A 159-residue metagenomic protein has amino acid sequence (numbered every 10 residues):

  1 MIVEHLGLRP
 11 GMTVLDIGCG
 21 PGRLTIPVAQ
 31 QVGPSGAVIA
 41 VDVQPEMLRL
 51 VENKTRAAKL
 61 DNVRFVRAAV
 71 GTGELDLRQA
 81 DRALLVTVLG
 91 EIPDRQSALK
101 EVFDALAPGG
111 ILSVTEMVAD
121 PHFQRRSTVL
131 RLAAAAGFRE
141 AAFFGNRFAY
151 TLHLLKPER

Functional and structural regions predicted by a protein language model:
M1-M12: Conserved alpha-helix/loop element of class I SAM-dependent methyltransferases that forms part of the SAM/SAH-binding
Q44: Conserved SAM/SAH-binding beta-strand->alpha-helix loop
K59-V70: Conserved SAM-binding strand-loop segment of SAM-dependent methyltransferases
G71-A83: A short acidic, Gly/Pro-enriched loop at the edge of an enzyme's catalytic core that lines a small-molecule cofactor
D81-D94: A short SAM/SAH-binding and catalytic strip from SAM-dependent methyltransferases
Q96-P108: A short glycine-rich, Lys/Arg-flanked "PGG" loop and its adjoining helix->strand segment in the class I
G109-E116: Conserved beta-strand signature within the Rossmann-like core of class I S-adenosyl-L-methionine
A136, G145-R159: Core SAM-dependent methyltransferase catalytic element
